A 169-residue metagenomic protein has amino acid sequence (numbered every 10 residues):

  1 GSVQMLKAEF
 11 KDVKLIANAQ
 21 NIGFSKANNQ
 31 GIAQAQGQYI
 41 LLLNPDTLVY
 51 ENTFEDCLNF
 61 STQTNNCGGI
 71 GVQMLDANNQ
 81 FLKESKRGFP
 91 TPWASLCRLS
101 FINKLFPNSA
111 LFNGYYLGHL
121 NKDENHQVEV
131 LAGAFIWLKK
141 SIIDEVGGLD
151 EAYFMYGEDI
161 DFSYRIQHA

Functional and structural regions predicted by a protein language model:
G1-Q20, Q30: Acidic donor-binding segment of Leloir-type glycosyltransferases
S2-V3, N28, N52-F54, N66 (+1 more regions): Acidic donor-diphosphate engagement hotspot in glycosyltransferases and nucleotidyltransferases that stabilizes
L15, A19-K26, I32-A35, M155: A short, glycine-/small-residue-rich helix N-cap motif at loop->alpha-helix starts within glycosyltransferase
F24, L43, T47-T53, D76 (+3 more regions): Hydrophobic/aromatic residue at the end of a short beta strand that borders the catalytic acidic motif
I40: Short aromatic/hydrophobic "clamp" motif used to bind/position activated sugar donors
L48-S85: Conserved donor NDP-sugar-binding/catalytic core segment of glycosyltransferases
F89-V128: Short, flexible, basic/aromatic active-site loop/helix in glycosyltransferases
N121-D123, Q127-G148, A152-A169: A short, conserved alpha-helix in the catalytic core of glycosyltransferases
